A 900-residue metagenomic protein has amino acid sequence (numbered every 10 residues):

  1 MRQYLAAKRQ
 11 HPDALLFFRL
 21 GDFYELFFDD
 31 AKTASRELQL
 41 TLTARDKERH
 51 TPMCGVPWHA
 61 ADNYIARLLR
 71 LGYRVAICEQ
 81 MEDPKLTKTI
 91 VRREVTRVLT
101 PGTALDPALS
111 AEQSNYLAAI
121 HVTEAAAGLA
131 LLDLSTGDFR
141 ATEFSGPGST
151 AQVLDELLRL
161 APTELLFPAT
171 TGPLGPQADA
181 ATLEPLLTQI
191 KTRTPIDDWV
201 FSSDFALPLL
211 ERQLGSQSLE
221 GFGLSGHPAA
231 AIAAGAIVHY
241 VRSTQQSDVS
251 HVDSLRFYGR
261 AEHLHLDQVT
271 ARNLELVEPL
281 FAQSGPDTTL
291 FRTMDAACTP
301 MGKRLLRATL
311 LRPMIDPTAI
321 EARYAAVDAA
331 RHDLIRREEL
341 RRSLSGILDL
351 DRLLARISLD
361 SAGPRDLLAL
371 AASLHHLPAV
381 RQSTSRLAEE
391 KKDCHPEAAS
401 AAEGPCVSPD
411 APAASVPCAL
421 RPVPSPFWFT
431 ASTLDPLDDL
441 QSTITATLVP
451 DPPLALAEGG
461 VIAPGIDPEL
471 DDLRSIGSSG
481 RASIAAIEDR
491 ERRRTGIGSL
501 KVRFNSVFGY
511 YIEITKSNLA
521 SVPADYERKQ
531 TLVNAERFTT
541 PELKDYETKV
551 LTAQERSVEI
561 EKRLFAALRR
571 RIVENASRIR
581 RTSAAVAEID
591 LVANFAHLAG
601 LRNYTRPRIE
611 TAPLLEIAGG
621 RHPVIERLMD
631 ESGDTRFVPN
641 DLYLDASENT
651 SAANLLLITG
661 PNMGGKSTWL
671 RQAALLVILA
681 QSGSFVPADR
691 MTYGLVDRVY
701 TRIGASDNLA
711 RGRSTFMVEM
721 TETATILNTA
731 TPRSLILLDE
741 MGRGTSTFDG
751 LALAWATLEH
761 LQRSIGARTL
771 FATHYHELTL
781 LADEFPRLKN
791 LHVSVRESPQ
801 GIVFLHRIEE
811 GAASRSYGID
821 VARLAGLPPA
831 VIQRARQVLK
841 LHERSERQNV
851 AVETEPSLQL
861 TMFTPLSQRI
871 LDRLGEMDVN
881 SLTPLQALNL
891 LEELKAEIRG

Functional and structural regions predicted by a protein language model:
M1, F17, F28, G55-I65 (+34 more regions): Amphipathic alpha-helical transducer elements in NTP-driven molecular machines
M1-A329, S345-S358, A362-E390, P426-D489 (+2 more regions): Charged catalytic and DNA/RNA-contacting regions of genome-maintenance and nucleic-acid-processing enzymes
F18, D22, A485, R492-K516: Extended, charged helical/alpha-beta scaffold domains that provide interaction surfaces
F28-A31, H227, C298, A308-T309 (+5 more regions): ATPase nucleotide-binding head domains, primarily ABC-like/P-loop NTPase cores
L359, G363, H376, P464-G465 (+2 more regions): Charged, surface-exposed helical/loop "interaction arms" that form contiguous linear patches used for dimerization
Q382-P426, N649-A652: Intrinsic disorder/low-complexity segments
V449-P453, L532, E536-R570: Extended, charged coiled-coil "arm/hinge" scaffolds of SMC/Rad50-like chromosome-maintenance ATPases and other large
N505, D878-G900: Terminal-proximal interaction/regulatory segments of ATP-powered molecular machines
